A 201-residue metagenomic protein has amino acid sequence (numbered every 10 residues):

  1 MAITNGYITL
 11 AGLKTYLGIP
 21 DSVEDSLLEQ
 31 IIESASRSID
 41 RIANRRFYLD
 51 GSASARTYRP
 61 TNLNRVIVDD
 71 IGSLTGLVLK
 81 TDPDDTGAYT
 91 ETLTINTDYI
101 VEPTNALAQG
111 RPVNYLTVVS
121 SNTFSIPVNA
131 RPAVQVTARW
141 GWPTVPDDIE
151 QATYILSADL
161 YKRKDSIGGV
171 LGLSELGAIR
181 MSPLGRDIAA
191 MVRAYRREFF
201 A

Functional and structural regions predicted by a protein language model:
M1-A201: Divalent metal-cofactor coordination and adjacent catalytic microenvironments
